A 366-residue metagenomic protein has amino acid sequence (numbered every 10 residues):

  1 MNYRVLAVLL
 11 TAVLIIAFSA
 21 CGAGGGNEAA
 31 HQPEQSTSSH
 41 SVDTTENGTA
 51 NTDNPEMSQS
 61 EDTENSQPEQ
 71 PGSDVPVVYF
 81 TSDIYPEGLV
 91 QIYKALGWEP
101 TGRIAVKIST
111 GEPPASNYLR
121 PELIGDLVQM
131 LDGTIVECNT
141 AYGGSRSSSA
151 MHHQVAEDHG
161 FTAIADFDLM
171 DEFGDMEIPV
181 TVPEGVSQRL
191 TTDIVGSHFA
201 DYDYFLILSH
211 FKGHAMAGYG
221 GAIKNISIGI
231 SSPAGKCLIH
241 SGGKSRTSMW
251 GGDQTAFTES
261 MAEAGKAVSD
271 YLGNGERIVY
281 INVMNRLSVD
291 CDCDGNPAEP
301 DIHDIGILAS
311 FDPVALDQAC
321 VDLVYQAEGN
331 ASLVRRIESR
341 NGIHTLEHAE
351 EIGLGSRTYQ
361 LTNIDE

Functional and structural regions predicted by a protein language model:
M1-V8: Bacterial N-terminal signal peptides that target proteins for export
R4, Q32-P33, S41, S60 (+4 more regions): Compositionally biased, intrinsically disordered low-complexity regions enriched in proline and serine
L10-I15: Hydrophobic helical h-region of N-terminal Sec-dependent signal peptides in bacterial secretory/periplasmic proteins
A17-A20: C-terminal motif of bacterial Sec signal peptides marking the signal peptidase cleavage site
A23: Short, conserved catalytic or interaction motifs in soluble domains
G26-S73: N-terminal, intrinsically disordered, polar/charged segments of Gram-positive cell-envelope systems that serve as
P71-E366: Extended, low-polarity segments enriched in aliphatic/aromatic residues
